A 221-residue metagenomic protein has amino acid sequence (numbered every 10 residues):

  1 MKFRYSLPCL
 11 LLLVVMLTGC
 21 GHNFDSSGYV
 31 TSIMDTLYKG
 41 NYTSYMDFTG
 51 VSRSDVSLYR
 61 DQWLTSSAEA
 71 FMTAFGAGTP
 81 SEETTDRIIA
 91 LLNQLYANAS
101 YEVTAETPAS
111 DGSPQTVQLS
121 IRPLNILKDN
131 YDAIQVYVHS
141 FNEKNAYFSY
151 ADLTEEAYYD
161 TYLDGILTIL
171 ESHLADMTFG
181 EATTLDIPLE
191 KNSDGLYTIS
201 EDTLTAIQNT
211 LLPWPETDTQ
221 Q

Functional and structural regions predicted by a protein language model:
M1-L7: Bacterial N-terminal signal peptides that target proteins for export
C9-L13: Aromatic (Trp/Tyr) and acidic
M16-G19: C-terminal motif of bacterial Sec signal peptides marking the signal peptidase cleavage site
G21-Y101: Core segments of small alpha/beta cavity-forming domains
N41-S44, L124-N125, G195-Y197: Primarily extracytoplasmic ectodomains and periplasmic/lumenal surface modules that are beta-strand-rich
G76-L163: Surface-exposed, charged secondary-structure patches
V138-D152, A157, T161, A175-Q221: Short beta-strand edge/turn micro-motifs at domain boundaries
G165-T168: Exoplasmic/lumenal beta-rich domain surfaces
